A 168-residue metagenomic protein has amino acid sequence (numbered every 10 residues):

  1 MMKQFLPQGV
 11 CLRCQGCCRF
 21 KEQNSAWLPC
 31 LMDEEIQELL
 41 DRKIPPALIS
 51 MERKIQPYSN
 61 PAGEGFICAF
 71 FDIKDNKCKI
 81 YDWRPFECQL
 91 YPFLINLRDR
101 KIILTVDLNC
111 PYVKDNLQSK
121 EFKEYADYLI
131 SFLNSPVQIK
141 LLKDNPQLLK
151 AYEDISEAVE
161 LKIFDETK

Functional and structural regions predicted by a protein language model:
M1-K168: Short loop/turn segments that flank or connect secondary-structure elements
